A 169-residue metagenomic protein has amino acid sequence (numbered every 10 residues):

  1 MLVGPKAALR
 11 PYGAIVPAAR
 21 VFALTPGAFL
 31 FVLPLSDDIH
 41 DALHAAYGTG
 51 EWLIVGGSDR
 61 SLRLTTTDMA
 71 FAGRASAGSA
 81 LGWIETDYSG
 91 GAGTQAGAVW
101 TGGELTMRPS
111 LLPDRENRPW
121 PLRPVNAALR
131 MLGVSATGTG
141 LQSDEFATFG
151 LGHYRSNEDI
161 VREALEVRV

Functional and structural regions predicted by a protein language model:
M1-T25, E166-V169: Short, extreme N-terminal segment that most often corresponds to the first beta-strand
G13, A23, G48, A147-G150 (+1 more regions): Compositionally biased, intrinsically disordered low-complexity regions enriched in proline and serine
A18-Q95, V99-T101, L105-T106, L111 (+2 more regions): Short, intrinsically disordered low-complexity segments
G102, T106-V169: Long, compositionally biased intrinsically disordered terminal regions
